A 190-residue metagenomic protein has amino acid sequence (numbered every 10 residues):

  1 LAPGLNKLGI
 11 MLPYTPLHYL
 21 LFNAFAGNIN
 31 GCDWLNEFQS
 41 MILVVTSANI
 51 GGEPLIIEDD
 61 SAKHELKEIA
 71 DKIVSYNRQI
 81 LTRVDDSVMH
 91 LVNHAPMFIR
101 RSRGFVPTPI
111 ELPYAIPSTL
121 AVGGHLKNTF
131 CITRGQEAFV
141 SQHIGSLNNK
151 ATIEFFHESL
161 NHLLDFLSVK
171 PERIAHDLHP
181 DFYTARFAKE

Functional and structural regions predicted by a protein language model:
L1-E190: Active-site-adjacent structural elements in enzyme catalytic cores
